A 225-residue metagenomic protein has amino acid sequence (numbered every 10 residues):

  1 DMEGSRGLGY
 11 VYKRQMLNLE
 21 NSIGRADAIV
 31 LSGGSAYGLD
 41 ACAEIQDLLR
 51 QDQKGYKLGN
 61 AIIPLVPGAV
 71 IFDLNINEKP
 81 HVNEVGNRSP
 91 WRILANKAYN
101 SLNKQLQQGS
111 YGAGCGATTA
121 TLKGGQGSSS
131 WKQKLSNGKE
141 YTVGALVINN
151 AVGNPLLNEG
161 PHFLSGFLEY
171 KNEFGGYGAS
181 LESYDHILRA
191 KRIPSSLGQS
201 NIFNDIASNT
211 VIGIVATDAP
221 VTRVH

Functional and structural regions predicted by a protein language model:
D1-L8, Y12: Single conserved hydrophobic/aromatic residue that forms the stacking wall/gate of nucleotide- or nucleobase-binding
L19-G24: Internal alpha/beta scaffold segment
A26-A36, P64-D73, V211-T222: Short glycine-rich or small-residue beta-strand-to-loop segments that form or flank ligand, phosphate, metal/Fe-S
A41: Active-site catalytic microenvironments in core metabolic enzymes, especially phosphate/sugar-handling
E44, Q53-E169: Glycine-rich, mobile lid/loop segments that gate access to catalytic sites or pores
L49: Active-site-surrounding "flap" and adjacent substrate/cofactor-binding loops of secreted or lumenal enzymes, prototyped
G138-V224: Glycine- and Gly-Pro-enriched alpha-helical subdomains that act as flexible, kink-prone "lid/hinge" or packing modules
